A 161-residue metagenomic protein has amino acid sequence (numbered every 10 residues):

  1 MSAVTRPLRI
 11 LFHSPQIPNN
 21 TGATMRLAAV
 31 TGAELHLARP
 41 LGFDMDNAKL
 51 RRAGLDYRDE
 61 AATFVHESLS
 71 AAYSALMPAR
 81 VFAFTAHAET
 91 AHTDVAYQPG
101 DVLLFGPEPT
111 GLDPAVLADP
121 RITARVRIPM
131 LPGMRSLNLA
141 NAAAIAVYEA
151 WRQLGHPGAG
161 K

Functional and structural regions predicted by a protein language model:
M1-K161: Post-transcriptional modification and biogenesis factors for structured RNAs of the translation apparatus
